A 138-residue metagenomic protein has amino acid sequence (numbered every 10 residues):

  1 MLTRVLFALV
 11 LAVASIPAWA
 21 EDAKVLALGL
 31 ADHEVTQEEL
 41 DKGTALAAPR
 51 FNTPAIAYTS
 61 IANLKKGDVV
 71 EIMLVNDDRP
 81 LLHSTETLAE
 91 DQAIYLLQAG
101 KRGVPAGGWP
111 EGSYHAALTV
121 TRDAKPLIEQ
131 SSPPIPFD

Functional and structural regions predicted by a protein language model:
A18-A55, D138: Short, compositionally biased P/S/T/A/G/V-rich stretches that sit at domain boundaries
I56-A62, M73: Short edge beta-strand/loop segments characteristic of extracellular beta-sandwich folds
I72-N76, V120: Conserved aromatic beta-strand anchor motif in extracellular beta-sandwich/beta-rich domains
P80-A93: Solvent-exposed serine/threonine-rich low-complexity stretches and specific carbohydrate-binding patches
D91-V104: Aromatic sugar-binding surface patches on proteins that engage polysaccharides or sugar-phosphate polymers
P110-T121: A short tyrosine-centered beta-strand micro-motif
P126-D138: Short beta-strand elements
